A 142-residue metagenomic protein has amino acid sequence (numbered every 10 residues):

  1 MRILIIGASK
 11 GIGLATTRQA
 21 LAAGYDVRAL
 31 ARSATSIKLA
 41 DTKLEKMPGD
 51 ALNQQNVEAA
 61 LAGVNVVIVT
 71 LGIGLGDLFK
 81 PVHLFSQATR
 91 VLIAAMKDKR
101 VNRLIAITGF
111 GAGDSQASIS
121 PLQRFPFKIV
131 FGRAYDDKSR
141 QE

Functional and structural regions predicted by a protein language model:
I3-A23: N-terminal Rossmann NAD(P)H-binding glycine-rich loop of SDR-like oxidoreductase domains
L4, T35-V91, A95-D98: NAD(P)H-binding glycine-rich loop region in Rossmannoid oxidoreductase-like domains and their noncatalytic homologs
I6, L30, T70-L71, L104-F110: SDR active-site strand-loop-helix element
A15-T16, L39, L78-K80, S115-A117: Short glycine-/acidic-enriched loop or helix-start segments at secondary-structure transitions that form or flank
Y25-R32: Conserved glycine-rich Rossmann-like NAD(P)H-binding loop of the short-chain dehydrogenase/reductase
A34, V91-R133: Conserved Rossmann-fold NAD(P)-dependent oxidoreductase catalytic core, especially the SDR/UDP-sugar
F131-E142: Active-site Tyr-X1-5-Lys
